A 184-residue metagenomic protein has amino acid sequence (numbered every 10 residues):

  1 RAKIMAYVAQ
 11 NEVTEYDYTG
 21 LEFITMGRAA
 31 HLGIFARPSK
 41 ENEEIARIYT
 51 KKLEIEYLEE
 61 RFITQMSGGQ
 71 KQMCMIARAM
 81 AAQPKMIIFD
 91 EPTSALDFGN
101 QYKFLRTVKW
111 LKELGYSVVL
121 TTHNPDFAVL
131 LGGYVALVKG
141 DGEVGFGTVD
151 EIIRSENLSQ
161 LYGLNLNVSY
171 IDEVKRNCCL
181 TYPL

Functional and structural regions predicted by a protein language model:
T25, K40-L58: Conserved ABC ATPase "signature" region
F62-M66, Q70: Conserved ABC ATPase signature
Q83: Conserved catalytic motifs of ABC-family nucleotide-binding domains
I87-D90: Catalytic Walker B motif of ABC-type/P-loop ATPase nucleotide-binding domains
T122-H123: H-loop/switch region of ABC-family ATPase nucleotide-binding domains
V135-T148: H-loop (His-switch) and adjacent beta-strand-loop-beta switch element of ABC-type ATPase nucleotide-binding domains
S155, S159-L184: ABC ATPase nucleotide-binding domains
